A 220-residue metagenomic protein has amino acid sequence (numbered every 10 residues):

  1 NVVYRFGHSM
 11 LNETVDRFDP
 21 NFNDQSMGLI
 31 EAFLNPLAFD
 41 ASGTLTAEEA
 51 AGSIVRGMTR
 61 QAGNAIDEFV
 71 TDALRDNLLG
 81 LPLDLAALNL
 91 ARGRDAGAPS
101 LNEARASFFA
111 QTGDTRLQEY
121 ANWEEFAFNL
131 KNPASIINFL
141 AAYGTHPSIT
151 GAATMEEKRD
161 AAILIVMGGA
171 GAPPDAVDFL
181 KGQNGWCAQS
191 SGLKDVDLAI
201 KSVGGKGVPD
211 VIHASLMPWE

Functional and structural regions predicted by a protein language model:
N1-E220: Terminal regions of secretory-pathway proteins
